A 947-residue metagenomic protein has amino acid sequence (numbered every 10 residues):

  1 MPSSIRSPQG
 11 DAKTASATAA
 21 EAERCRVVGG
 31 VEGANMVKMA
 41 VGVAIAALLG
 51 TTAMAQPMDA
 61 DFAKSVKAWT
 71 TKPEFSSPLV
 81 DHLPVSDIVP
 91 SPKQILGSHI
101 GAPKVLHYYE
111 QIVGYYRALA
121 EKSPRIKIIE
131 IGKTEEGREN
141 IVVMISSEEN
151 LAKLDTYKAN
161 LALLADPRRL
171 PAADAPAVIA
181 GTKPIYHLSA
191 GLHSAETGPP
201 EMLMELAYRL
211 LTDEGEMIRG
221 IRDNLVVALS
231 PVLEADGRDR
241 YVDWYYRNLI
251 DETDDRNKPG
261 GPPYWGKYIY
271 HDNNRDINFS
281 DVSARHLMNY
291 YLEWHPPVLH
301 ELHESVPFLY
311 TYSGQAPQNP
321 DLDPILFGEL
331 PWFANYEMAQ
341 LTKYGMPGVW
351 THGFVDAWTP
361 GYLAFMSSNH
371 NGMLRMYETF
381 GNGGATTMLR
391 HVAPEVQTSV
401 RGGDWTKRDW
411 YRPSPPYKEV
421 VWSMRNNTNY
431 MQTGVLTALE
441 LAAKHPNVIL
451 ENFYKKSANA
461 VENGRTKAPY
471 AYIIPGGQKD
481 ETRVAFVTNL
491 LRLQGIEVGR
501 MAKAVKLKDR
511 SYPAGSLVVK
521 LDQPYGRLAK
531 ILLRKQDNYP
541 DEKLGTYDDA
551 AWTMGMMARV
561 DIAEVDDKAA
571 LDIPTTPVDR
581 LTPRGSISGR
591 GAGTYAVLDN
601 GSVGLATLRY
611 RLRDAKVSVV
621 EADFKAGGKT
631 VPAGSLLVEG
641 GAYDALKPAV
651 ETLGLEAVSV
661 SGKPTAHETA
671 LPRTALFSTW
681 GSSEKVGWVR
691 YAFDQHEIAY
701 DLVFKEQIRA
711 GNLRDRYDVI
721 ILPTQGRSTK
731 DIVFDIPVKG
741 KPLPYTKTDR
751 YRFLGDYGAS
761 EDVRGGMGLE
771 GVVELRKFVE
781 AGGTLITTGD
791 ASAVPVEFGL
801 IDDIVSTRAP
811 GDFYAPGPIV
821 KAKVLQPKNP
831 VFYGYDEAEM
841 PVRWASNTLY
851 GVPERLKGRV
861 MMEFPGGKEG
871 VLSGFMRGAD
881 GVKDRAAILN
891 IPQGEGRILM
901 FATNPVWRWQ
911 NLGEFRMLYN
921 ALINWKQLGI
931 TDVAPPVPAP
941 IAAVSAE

Functional and structural regions predicted by a protein language model:
P2, A34-A40: Positively charged n-region of N-terminal signal peptides that target proteins for export
A40-A53: Bacterial N-terminal signal peptides
Q56-V226, I269, R275, D281 (+6 more regions): Intrinsic-disorder/low-complexity accessory segments
V227-D281: Mobile, glycine- and charge-enriched loop segments and immediately flanking short secondary-structure elements within
